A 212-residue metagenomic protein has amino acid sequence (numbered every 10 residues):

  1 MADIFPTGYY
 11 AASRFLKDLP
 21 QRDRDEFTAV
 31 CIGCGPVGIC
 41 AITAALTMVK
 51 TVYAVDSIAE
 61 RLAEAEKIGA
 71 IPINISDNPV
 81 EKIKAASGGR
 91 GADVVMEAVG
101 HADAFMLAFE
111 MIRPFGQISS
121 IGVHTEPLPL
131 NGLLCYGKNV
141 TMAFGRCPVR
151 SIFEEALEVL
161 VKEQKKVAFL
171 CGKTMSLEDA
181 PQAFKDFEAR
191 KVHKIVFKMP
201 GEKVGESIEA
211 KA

Functional and structural regions predicted by a protein language model:
M1-D77, E81: Mid-domain Rossmann-like dinucleotide-binding core that forms the NAD(H)/NADP(H) cofactor-binding site
I58, H124, P148: Residues in the short beta-alpha loop(s) of Rossmann-like NAD(P)-binding domains
P79-G89: Short amphipathic alpha-helix with an adjacent loop that forms part of the alpha/beta core around
D93-M96, S119: N-terminal Rossmann-like NAD(P) cofactor-binding module of classical short-chain dehydrogenase/reductase
M106-E110, R150-A212: C-terminal hydrophobic helical "lid"/dimerization subdomain of Rossmann-like NAD(P)H-dependent oxidoreductases
I112-P114: Helix-to-beta-strand junctions that scaffold the AdoMet/dcAdoMet cofactor pocket in Class I SAM-dependent enzymes
G116-Q117, V140: Glycine-centered, small-residue-biased loops immediately flanking beta-strands in adenine/cofactor-binding cores
G122-N139, E155-E158: Rossmann-fold NAD(P)-binding glycine/threonine-rich loop
